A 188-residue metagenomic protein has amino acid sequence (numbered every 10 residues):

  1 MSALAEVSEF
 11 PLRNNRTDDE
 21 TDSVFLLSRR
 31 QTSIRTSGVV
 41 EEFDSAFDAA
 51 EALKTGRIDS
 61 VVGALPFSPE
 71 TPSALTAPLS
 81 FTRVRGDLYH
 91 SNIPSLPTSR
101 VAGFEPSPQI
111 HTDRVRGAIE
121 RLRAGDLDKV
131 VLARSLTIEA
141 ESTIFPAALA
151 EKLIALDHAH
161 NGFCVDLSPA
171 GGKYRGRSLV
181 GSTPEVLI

Functional and structural regions predicted by a protein language model:
M1-F47, A140: Short Lys/Arg-enriched alpha/beta "domain-start" segment
R13-N15, A118, R175-G176: Generic recognition of flexible, low-complexity loop/linker segments
N14-N15, N92, N161: Detector for Asparagine
D19-T36, E139-I188: An anion-binding catalytic pocket shared by soluble metabolic enzymes
Q31, V39-A140, I144-P146, E151: Non-catalytic accessory segments adjacent to catalytic cores
